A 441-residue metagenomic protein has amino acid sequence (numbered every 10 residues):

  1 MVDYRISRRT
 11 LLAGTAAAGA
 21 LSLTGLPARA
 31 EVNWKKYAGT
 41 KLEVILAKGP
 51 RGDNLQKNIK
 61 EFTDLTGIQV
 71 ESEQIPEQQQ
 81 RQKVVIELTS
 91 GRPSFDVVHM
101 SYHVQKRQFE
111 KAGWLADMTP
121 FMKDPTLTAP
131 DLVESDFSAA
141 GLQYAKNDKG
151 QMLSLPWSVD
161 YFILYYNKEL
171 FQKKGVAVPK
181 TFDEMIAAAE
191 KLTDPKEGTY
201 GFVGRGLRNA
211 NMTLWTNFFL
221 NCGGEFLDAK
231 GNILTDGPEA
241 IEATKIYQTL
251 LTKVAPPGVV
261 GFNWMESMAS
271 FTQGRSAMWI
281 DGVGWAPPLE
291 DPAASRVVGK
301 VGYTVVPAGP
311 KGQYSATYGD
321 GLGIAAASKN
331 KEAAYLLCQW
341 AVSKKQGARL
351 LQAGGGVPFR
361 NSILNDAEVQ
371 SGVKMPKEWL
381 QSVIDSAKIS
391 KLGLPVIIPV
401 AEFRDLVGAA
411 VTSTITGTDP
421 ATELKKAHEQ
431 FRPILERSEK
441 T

Functional and structural regions predicted by a protein language model:
V2-A18: N-terminal secretory signal peptides and thylakoid transit peptides that target proteins across membranes
L26, L142-W157, F162, I186-I233 (+1 more regions): Extracytoplasmic/periplasmic solute-binding protein
E31, A38, P50, S135-D136 (+3 more regions): Long, aromatic- and glycine/proline-rich binding clefts that accommodate carbohydrate-like moieties
E31-K36, Y102-Y161, V298-G302, Q370-K374 (+2 more regions): Hinge/lid segment of periplasmic solute-binding proteins
K35-G39, T119-F137, G201, G224-E242 (+4 more regions): Short, solvent-exposed loop/beta-turn-alpha elements that line the ligand-binding surface or hinge of extracytoplasmic
K35-K36, Q69, Q172, S386-T441: Conserved C-terminal helix/tail region of periplasmic/extracytoplasmic solute-binding proteins
K60-F137, E169, K173-K180, A277-M278 (+2 more regions): Extracytoplasmic "Venus flytrap"/periplasmic binding protein-like
A188-K191, P195, K230-V260, V306: Glycine-centered hinge/linker elements that transmit conformational signals in sensory and ligand-binding systems
